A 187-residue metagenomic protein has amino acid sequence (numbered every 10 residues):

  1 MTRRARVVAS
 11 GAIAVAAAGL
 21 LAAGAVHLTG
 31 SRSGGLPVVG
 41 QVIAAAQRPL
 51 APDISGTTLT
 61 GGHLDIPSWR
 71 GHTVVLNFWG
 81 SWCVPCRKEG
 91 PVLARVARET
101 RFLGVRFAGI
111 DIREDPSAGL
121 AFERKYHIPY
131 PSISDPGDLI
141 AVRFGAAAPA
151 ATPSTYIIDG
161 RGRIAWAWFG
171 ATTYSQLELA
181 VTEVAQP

Functional and structural regions predicted by a protein language model:
M1-D53, P187: N-terminal targeting signals for export/organelle localization
L36-V38, S55-G61, D138: Short gly/ser/thr-rich secondary-structure transition/capping motifs
A46, D53-V74, F144: A short beta-strand-turn-helix
L64-R87, L93: Short active-site neighborhood of thiol/selenol oxidoreductases, capturing the structured segment around
R87-Y126, P136-R143: Structural microenvironment flanking redox-active thiols in thiol-disulfide oxidoreductases
A121-P129, P136-P187: Thiol/disulfide oxidoreductase modules built on the thioredoxin-like
